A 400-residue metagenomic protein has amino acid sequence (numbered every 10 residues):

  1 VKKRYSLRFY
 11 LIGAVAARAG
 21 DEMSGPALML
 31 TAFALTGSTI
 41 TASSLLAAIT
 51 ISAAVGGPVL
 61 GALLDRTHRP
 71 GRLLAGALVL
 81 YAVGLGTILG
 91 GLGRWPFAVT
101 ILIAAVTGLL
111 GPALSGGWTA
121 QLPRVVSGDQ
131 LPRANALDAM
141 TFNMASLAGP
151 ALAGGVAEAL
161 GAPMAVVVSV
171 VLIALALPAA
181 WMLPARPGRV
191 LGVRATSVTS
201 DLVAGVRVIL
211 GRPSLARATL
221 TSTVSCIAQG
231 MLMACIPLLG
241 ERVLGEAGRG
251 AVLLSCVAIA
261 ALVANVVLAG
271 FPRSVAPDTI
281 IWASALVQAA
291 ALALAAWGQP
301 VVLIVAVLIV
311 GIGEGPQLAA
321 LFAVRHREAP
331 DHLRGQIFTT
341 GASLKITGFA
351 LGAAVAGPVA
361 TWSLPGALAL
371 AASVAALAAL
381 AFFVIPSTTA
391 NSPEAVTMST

Functional and structural regions predicted by a protein language model:
V1-R8, R186-L220: Juxtamembrane intracellular "pre-TM" segments in multi-pass secondary transporters
F9-G25, I49-A62, G71-L78, V99-E158 (+4 more regions): Substrate-agnostic recognition of the 12-TM MFS/MFS-like secondary transporter fold
S24-A27, T31, T36-S44, A136 (+2 more regions): Small-residue hotspots at the loop-to-helix junctions and early N-terminal turns of transmembrane alpha-helices
P26-A27, L160-V167, D201-V203, R207-V267 (+1 more regions): A single, central transmembrane helix in multi-pass transporters
T31-L35, R66-T67, Q121-V126, L239-V243 (+2 more regions): Helix-to-coil boundary motifs at intracellular loop junctions of multi-pass secondary transporters
V55, V59, L74-L80, I236 (+1 more regions): C-terminal transmembrane bundle of multi-pass solute transporters/carriers
L89-A104, A295-V307: Helix-loop junctions at membrane interfaces in 12-TM secondary transporters
F97-A104, G108, R133-R189, A251-C256 (+2 more regions): Hydrophobic alpha-helical transmembrane segments
